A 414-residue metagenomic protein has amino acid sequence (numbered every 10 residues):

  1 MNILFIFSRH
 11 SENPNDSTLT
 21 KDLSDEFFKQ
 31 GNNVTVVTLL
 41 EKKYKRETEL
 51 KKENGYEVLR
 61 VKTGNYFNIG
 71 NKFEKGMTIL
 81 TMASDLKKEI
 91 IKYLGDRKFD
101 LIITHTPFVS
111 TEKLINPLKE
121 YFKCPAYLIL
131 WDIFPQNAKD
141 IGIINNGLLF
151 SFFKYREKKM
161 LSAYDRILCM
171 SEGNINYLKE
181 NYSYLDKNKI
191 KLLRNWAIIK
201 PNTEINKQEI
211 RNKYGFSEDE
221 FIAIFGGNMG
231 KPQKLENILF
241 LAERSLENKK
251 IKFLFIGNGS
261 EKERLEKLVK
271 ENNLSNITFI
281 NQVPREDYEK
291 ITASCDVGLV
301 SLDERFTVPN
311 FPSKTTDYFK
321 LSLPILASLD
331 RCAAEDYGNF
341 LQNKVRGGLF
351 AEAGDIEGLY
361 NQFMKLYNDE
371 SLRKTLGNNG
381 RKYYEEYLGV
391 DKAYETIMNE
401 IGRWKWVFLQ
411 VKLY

Functional and structural regions predicted by a protein language model:
M1-E57, S245, L409-Y414: N-terminal subdomain of nucleotide-sugar transferases
P14, Q233, P284-A293, G298-F319 (+1 more regions): Nucleotide-sugar-dependent
T48-K51, N202-F216: A short helix/loop element that forms part of the nucleotide-sugar donor recognition site in Leloir-type
P117-Y121, L148-C169: Membrane-proximal helix-turn-helix segments that form the acceptor-binding/catalytic region of lipid-linked
S162, L168-C169, N174-A197: Helix-loop-beta element that forms the nucleotide-linked donor phosphate-binding surface in glycosyltransferases
S217-Q233, I238-A242, L254: Conserved donor-binding/catalytic core segment of Leloir-type glycosyltransferases
N248-K250, L254-G257, K262-E289: Nucleotide-activated donor-binding/catalytic signature segment of Leloir-type glycosyltransferases, i.e., the conserved
G358, K365, L372-E386: A short, well-ordered alpha-helix in the C-terminal region of glycosyltransferases
